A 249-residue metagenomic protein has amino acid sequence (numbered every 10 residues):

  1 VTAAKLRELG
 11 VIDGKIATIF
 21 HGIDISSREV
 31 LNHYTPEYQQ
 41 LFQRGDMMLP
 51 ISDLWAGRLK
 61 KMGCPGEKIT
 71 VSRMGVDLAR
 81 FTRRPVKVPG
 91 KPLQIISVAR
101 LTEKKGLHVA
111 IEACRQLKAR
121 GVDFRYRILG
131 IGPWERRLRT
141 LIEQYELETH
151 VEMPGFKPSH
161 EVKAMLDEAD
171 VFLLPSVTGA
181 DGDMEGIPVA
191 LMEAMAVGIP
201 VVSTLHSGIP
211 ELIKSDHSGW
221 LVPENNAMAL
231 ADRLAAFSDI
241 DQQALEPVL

Functional and structural regions predicted by a protein language model:
L49, K87-K105, I111-C114, R127: Conserved donor-binding/catalytic core segment of Leloir-type glycosyltransferases
L54, G75: Carbohydrate-associated surface elements
R137-H160: Nucleotide-activated donor-binding/catalytic signature segment of Leloir-type glycosyltransferases, i.e., the conserved
F156-K157, A164-A169: Short alpha-helical donor nucleotide-sugar binding micro-motif in glycosyltransferases
D167-G182, I199: Acidic donor-binding loop of glycosyltransferase active sites
L191, A196, P200-S203: Short hydrophobic beta-strand element within catalytic cores of glycosyltransferases and related nucleotide-activated
S203-D216, W220-L221: Short acidic/histidine- and often glycine-rich active-site loop of Leloir-type glycosyltransferases that engages
S215-D216, W220-A227, A235-Q242: Conserved acidic donor-binding segment of nucleotide-sugar-dependent glycosyltransferases
